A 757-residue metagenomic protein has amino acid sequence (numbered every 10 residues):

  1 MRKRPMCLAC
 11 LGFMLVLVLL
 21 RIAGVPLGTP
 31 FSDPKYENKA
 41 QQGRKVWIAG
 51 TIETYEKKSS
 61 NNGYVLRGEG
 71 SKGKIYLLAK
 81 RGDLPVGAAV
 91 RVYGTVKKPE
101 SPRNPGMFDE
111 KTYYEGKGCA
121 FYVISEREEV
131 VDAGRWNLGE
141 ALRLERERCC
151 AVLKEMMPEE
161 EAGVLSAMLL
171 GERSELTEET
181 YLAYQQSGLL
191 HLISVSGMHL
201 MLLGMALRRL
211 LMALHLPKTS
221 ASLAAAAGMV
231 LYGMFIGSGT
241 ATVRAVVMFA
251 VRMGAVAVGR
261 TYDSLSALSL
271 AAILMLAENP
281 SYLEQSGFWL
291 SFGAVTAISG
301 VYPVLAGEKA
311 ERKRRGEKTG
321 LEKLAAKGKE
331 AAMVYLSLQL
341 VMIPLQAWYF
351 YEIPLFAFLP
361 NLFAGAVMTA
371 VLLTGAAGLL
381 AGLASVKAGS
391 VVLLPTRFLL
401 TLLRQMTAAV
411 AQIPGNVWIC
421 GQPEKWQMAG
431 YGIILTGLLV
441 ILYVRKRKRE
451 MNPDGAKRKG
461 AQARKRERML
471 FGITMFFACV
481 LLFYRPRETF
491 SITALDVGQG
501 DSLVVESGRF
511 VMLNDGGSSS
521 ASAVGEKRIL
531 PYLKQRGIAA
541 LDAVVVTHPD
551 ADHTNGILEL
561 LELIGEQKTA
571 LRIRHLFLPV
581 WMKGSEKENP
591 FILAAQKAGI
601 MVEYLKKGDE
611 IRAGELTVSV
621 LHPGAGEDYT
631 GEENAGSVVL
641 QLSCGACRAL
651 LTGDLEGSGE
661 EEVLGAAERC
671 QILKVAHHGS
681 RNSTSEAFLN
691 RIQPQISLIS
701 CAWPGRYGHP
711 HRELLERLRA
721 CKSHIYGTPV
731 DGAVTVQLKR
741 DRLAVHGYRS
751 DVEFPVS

Functional and structural regions predicted by a protein language model:
L8-L20, E179-F358, T374, G421-R487 (+4 more regions): Hydrophobic alpha-helical transmembrane segments in multi-pass membrane proteins
F13-H191, E526-P531, A540, W581 (+2 more regions): Membrane-interface helix/helix-cap signal primarily in integral membrane proteins
G116-M248, M253, S337-L340, A543-V545 (+3 more regions): Aromatic-rich juxtamembrane segments at the membrane interface
G134-W136, E140, Q186, A347-F363 (+2 more regions): Membrane-interface amphipathic/re-entrant loop segments adjacent to transmembrane helices in multi-pass membrane
R173, L276-E284, A408-A543, Q596-I672 (+2 more regions): Core dinuclear metal-dependent hydrolase active-site scaffold
L541-D552, W581, L673-H677: Metallo-beta-lactamase
A551-Q596, P694: Active-site HxH/HxHxD metal-binding segment of metal-dependent hydrolases
H575, E660-G732: Cap/insert and terminal regions of metallo-dependent hydrolase folds
